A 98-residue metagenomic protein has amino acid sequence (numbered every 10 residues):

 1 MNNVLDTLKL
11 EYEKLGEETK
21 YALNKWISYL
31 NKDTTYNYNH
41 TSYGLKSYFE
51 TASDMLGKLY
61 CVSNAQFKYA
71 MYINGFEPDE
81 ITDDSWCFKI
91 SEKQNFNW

Functional and structural regions predicted by a protein language model:
M1-G16, I73-W98: Charged low-complexity interaction tracts in eukaryotic proteins
N2-N3, N24, N31, N37-N39 (+3 more regions): Detector for Asparagine
E11-M55, A70: Positively charged, polyanion-binding regions of nucleic-acid-associated proteins
A52-E80: Charge-enriched amphipathic alpha-helical scaffolds
